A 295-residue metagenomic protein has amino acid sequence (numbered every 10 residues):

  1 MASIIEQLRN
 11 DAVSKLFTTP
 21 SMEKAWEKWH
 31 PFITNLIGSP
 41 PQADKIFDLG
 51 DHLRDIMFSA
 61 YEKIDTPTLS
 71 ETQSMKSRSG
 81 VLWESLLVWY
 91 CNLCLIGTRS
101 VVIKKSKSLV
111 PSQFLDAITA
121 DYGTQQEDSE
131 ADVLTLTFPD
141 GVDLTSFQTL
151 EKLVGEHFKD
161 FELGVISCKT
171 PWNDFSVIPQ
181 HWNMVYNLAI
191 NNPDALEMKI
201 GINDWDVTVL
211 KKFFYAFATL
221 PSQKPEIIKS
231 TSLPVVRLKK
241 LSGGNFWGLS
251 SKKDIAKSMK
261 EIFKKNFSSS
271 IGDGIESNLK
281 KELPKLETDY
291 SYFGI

Functional and structural regions predicted by a protein language model:
M1-S108, E287-I295: Nuclease-adjacent, charged terminal/linker segments that flank catalytic cores
S79-L87, Q126-V133, D174-H181: Phosphate/oxyanion-binding active-site loops and adjacent basic polyanion-contact surfaces
L86-C91, D121-E127, G274: Short low-complexity stretches enriched in small and charged residues
L87, C91, V133-T135, I166 (+1 more regions): Generic structural hydrophobic/aromatic packing signal, biased to beta-strands
L95-G97, L134-T145, L188-A195: Short regulatory "switch" loops immediately downstream of catalytic or recognition motifs within protein catalytic
R99-S100, D132, L163-G164: Conserved acidic residues
I103-K159: Active-site metal-binding core of divalent-cation-utilizing nuclease and nuclease-like domains
E156-P284: Acidic, metal/cofactor-coordinating or nucleic-acid-engaging core segments within structured domains
